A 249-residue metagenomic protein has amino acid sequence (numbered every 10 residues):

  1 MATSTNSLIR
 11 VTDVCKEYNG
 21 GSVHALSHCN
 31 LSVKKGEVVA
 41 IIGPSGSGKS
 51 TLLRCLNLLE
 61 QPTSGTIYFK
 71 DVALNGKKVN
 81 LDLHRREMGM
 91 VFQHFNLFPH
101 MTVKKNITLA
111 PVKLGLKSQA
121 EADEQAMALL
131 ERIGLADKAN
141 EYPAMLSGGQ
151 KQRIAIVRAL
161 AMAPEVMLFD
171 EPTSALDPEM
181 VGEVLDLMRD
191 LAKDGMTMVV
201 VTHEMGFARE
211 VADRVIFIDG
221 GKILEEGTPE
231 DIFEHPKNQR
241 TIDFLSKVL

Functional and structural regions predicted by a protein language model:
A2-T3, T241: Pre-NBD coupling/linker segments of ABC/ABC-like ATPases
T5-P229: ABC family nucleotide-binding domain
D219-G220, E226, E230-L249: C-terminal boundary and immediately downstream tail of ABC-type ATPase nucleotide-binding domains
